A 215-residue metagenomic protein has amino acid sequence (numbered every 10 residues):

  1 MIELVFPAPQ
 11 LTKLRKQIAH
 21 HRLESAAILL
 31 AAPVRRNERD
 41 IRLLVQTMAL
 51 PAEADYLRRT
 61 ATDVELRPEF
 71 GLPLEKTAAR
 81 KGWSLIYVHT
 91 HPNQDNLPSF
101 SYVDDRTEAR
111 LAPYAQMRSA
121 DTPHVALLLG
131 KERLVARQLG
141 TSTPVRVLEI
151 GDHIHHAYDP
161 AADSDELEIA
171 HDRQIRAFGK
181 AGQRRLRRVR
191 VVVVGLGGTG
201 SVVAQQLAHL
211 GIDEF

Functional and structural regions predicted by a protein language model:
M1-I86, P92-H155: Conserved beta-strand-loop surface patch within small alpha/beta domains used for substrate/adaptor or ligand engagement
M48, Y87-V88, V189, F215: Generic beta-strand hydrophobic packing signal
V88-H89, G197: Short loop/turn and capping residues at structural boundaries
S142-V191: N-terminal charged helix/coil linker that caps or initiates catalytic domains
G179-F215: Glycine-rich adenosine-cofactor-binding loop
